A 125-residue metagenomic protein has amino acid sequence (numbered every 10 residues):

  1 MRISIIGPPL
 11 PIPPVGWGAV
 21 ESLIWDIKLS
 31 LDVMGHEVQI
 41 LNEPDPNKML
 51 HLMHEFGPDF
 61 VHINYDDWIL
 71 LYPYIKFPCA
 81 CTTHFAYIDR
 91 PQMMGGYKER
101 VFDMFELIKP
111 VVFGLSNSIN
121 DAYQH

Functional and structural regions predicted by a protein language model:
M1-E43: N-terminal subdomain of nucleotide-sugar transferases
I3-S4, F60-Y65, P73-Q92, P110-G114: Active-site proximal beta-strand in glycosyltransferases
P8, D66, N117: Flexible loop residues that form catalytic and substrate-binding hotspots at small-molecule/glycan-binding clefts
L29, H51-H54, D103, D121: Surface-exposed alpha-helical segments enriched in charged/polar residues
N42-F60, Y65, L70, E99: An amphipathic, basic-hydrophobic alpha-helix
P46-M49, W68-L71, D89-P91, N120-Y123: Short, charged/polar "capping" segments at the starts of alpha-helices and the immediately preceding loops
N47-L52, Y74-C81, G96, K109-P110 (+1 more regions): Active-site regions of enzymes building and remodeling cell-envelope glycoconjugates
R90-G95, E99-H125: A short, active-site helix/loop in glycosyltransferases that binds the activated sugar's phosphate group
